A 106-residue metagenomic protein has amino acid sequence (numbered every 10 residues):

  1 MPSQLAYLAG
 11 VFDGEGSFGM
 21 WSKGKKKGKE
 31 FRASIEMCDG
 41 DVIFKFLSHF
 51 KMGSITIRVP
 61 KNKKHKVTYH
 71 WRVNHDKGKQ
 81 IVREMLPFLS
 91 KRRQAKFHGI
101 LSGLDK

Functional and structural regions predicted by a protein language model:
M1-K106: Internal intein/HINT superfamily modules and their associated LAGLIDADG
